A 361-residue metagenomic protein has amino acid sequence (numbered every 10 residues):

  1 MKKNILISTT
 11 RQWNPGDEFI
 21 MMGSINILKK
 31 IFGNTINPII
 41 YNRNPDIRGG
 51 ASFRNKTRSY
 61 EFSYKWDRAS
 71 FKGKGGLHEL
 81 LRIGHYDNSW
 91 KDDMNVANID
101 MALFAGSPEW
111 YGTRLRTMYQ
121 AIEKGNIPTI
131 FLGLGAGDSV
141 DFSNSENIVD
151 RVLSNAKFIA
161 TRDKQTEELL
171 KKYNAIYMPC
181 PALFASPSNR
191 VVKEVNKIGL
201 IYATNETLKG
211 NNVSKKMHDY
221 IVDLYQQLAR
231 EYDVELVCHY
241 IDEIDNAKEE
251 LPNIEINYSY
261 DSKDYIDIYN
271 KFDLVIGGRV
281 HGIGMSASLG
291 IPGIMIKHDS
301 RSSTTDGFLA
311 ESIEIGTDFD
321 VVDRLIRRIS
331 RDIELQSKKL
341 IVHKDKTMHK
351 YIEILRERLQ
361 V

Functional and structural regions predicted by a protein language model:
M1-V361: Active-site anion-handling motifs in enzyme catalytic cores
